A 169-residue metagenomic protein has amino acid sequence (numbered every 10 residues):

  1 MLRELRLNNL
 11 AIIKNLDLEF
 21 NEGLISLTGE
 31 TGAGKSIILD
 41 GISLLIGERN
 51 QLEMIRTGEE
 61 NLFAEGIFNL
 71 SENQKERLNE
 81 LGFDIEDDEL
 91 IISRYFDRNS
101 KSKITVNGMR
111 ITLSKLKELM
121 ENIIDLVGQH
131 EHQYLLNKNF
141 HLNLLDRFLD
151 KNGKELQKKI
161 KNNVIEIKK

Functional and structural regions predicted by a protein language model:
E4-L7, A11-L144, N152-V164: Gly/Lys-enriched N-terminal cap/neck module of very large, oligomeric protein machines
E166-K169: Extended alpha-helical coiled-coil "stalk/arm" regions that act as elongated linkers or oligomerization scaffolds
